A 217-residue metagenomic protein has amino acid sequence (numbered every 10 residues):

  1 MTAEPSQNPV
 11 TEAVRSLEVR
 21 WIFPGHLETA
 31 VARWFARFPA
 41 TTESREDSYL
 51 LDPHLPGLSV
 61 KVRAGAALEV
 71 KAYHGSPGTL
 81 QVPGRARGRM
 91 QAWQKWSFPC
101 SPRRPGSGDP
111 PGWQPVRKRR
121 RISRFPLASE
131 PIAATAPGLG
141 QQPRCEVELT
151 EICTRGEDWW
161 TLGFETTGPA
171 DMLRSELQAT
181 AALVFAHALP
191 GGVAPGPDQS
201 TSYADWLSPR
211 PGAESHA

Functional and structural regions predicted by a protein language model:
M1-E12, S215-A217: Basic/polar N-terminal segments that are highly enriched at the extreme N-terminus, encompassing both cleavable
S6-R15, I22-R144: Charged surface patches that recognize polyanionic ligands
V19, Q141-A170: Acidic, contiguous internal or C-terminal segments within carbohydrate-active enzymes that form a structured patch used
A64-L68, P209-A217: A general structural signal for short secondary-structure boundary/capping elements
A133-A136, E148, W160, R174-E176: A short secondary-structure junction signal
G156-P209, A213: Mixed-charge, glycine-accented linear interaction segment located at domain edges/termini
